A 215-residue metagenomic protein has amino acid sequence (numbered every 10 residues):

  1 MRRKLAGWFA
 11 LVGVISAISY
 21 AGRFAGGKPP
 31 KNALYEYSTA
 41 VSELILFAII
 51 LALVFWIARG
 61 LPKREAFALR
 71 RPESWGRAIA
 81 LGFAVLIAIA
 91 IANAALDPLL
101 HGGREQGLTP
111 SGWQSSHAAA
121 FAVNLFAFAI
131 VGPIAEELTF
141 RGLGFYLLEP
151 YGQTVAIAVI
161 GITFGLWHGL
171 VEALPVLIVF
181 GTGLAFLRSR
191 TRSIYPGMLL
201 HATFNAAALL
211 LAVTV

Functional and structural regions predicted by a protein language model:
K4-G60: Alpha-helical transmembrane segments in multi-pass membrane proteins
K4-L11, Y35-E43, F47, S74-G82 (+4 more regions): Residue-level signature of transmembrane alpha-helical entry/exit and packing/kink sites in multi-pass membrane
V14-G22, L46-I50, V85-N93, H168 (+2 more regions): Alpha-helical transmembrane segments of multipass membrane proteins
A25-G26, L96-P98, L187-R188: Juxtamembrane C-cap of transmembrane helices in multi-pass membrane transport proteins
K31-E36, K63-G132: Juxtamembrane helix-loop-helix connectors linking adjacent transmembrane helices in multi-pass membrane enzymes
L53-K63, F186-T191: Structural signal for the C-terminal ends of transmembrane alpha-helices and the immediately following loop
I87-A88, W113, H117-V215: Transmembrane helix-loop-helix hairpins at the membrane interface of multi-pass integral membrane proteins
